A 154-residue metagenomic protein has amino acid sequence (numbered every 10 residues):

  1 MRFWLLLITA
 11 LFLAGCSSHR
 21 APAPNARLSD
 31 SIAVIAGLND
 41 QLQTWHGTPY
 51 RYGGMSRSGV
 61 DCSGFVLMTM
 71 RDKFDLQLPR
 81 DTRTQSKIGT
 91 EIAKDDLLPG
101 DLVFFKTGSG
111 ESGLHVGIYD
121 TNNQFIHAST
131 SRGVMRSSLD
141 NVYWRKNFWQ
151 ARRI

Functional and structural regions predicted by a protein language model:
M1-W4: Positively charged n-region of N-terminal signal peptides that target proteins for export
A10-V34: Bacterial Sec signal peptide processing site at the extreme N-terminus
N25-S29, P49-R57, K106: Second-shell loop/turn segments in exported
A26-L28, L76-M135: ...with weaker cross-activation on analogous glycine-rich loops/strands in unrelated enzymes
L38, L42-V60: Extracytoplasmic/periplasm-facing segments of secreted or lipoprotein envelope proteins
L42-Y50, T69-L78, T107, S129 (+1 more regions): Sec/Tat-exported extracytoplasmic proteins
R57-M70: Active-site nucleophilic cysteine motif
V142-I154: Glycine- and charge-enriched low-complexity intrinsically disordered segments
